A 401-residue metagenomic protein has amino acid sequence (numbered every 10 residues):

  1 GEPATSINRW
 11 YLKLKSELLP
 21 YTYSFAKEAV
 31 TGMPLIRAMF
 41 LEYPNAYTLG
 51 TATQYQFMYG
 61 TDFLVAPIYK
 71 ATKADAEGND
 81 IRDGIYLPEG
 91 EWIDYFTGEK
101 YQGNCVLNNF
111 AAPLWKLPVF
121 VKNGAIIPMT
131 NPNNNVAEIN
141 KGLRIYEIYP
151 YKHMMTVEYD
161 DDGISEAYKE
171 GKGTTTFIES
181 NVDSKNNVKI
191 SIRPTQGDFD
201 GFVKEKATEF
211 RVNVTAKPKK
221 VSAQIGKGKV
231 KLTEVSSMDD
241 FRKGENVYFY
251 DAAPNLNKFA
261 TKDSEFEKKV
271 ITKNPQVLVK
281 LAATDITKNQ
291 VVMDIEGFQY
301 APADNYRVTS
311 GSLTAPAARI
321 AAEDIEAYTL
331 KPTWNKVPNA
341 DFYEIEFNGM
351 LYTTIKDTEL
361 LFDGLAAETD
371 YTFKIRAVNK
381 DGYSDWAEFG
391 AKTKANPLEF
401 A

Functional and structural regions predicted by a protein language model:
G1-K229, E234-Q290, E296-Y300: Catalytic core of carbohydrate-active enzymes
T22, M350-D357: Short beta-strand segments within Ig-like beta-sandwich modules, predominantly Fibronectin type-III
P194-Q196, K336, A377: Hydrophobic beta-strand positions in extracellular immunoglobulin-like domains
V221, Y343-I345: Short beta-strand elements bearing conserved aromatic residues within extracellular beta-rich modules
V277, T358-L360: Short strand-edge motifs at loop-to-beta-strand transitions and within beta-strands of extracellular beta-rich domains
G297-A303, K380-G382: Short acidic/polar inter-strand loop motif in beta-rich domains
T309-P338, A367, G382-A401: Pro/Thr/Ser/Gly-rich low-complexity, intrinsically disordered linker/stalk tracts
F362-Y383: Beta-strand-rich modules
